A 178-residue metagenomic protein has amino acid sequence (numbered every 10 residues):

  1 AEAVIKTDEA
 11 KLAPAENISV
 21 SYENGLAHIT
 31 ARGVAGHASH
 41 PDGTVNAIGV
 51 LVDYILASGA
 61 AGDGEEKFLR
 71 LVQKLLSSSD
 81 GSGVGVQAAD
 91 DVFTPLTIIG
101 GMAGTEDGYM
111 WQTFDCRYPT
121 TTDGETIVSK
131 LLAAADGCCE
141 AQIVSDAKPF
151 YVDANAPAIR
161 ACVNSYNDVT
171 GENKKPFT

Functional and structural regions predicted by a protein language model:
A1-G49: Fold-level recognition of mixed alpha/beta catalytic cores in primary-metabolism enzymes, strongest
V4-K6, T113-R117: Short edge beta-strand/loop segments characteristic of extracellular beta-sandwich folds
E9, A135, Y166: Conserved hydrophobic residues forming the short capping helix/wall of the S-adenosyl-L-methionine
P14-Y22, S58-G62, A133-C139: A common structural junction motif
A27-I29, G108-Q112: Hydrophobic residues embedded in beta-strands of well-ordered beta-sheets
S39-D107, R117, T121-T126, E140-T178: An extended, acidic, His-containing surface patch that forms the Zn2+-binding/catalytic region of metallohydrolases
